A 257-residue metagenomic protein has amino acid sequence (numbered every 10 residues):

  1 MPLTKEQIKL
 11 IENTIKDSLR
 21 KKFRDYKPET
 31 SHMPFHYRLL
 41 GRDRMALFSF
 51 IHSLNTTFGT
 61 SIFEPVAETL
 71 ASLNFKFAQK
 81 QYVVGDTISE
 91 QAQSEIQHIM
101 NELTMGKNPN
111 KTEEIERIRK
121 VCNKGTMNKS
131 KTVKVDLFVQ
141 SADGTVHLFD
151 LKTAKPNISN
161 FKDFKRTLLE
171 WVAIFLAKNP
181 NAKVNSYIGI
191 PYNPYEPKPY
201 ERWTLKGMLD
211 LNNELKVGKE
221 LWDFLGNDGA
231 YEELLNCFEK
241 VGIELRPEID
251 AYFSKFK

Functional and structural regions predicted by a protein language model:
M1-I88, K257: Nuclease-adjacent, charged terminal/linker segments that flank catalytic cores
H52-L54, K120-T126, L151-S159: Surface-exposed cleft-lining segments at the edges of enzyme active sites
V66, Q91-A92, N160-K162, E196-E201: A short acidic (Asp/Glu
A71, V135-V139, G144-K155: Conserved catalytic cores of phosphodiester-cleaving nucleases, focusing on short active-site segments
Y82-A142: Active-site metal-binding core of divalent-cation-utilizing nuclease and nuclease-like domains
T153-F175: Mg2+/Mn2+-dependent nuclease catalytic core
K178-N179: Solenoidal tandem-repeat scaffolds enriched in leucines and small polar residues
A182-K257: Domain-level recognition of nuclease-like catalytic cores that cleave nucleotide substrates
